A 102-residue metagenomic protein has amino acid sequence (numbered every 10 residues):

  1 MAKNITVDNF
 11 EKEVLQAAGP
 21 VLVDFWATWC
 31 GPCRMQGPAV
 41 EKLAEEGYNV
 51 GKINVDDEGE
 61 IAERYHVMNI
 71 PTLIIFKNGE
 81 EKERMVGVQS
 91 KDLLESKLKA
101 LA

Functional and structural regions predicted by a protein language model:
K3-V21, G59: A short beta-strand-turn-helix
T6, W26, G51: Conserved Rossmann-like nucleotide-binding pocket used by diverse enzymes that bind dinucleotide cofactors
A18-V21, F25-W29, N69: Short pre-active-site segment immediately N-terminal to redox-active cysteine/selenocysteine motifs in thiol-based
L22-V23, V50, L73: Hydrophobic beta-strand anchors of alpha/beta hydrolase catalytic cores
P32-E46: Typically the conserved alpha-helix immediately C-terminal to a functionally engaged Cys/Sec in thioredoxin-like
N54-D56: Conserved acidic residues
G59, Y65-I74: Structural micro-motif
K77-A102: Non-catalytic, surface beta->alpha helical segment in thiol-disulfide oxidoreductase systems
